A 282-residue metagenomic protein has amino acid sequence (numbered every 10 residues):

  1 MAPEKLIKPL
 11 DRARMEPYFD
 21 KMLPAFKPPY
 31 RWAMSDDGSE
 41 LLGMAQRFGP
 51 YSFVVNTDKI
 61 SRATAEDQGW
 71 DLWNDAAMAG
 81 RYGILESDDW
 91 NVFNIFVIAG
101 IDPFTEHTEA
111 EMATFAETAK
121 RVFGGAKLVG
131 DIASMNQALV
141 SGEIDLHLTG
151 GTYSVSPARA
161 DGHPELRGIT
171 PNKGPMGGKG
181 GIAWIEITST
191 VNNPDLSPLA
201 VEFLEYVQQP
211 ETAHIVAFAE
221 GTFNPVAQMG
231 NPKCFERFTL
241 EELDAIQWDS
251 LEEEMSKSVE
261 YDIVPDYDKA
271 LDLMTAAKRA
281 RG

Functional and structural regions predicted by a protein language model:
M1-A2, W73, A138-V140, T190: Hydrophobic residues within well-ordered alpha-helices
A2-L10, G38-E40, P157-N172, F238: Ligand-binding "clamshell"
I7-F53, R81: A structural signal for short loop-to-beta-strand junctions that line the ligand-binding cleft of periplasmic/secreted
K8-K21, G43-M44, L146, P164-I182 (+1 more regions): Short beta-strand->loop
D37-F48, V55-D58, R62-T64, D75-D89 (+2 more regions): Short beta-strand->loop
R81-I95, P103-P171: Ligand-binding pocket segment of bilobal, Venus flytrap-like solute-binding proteins
E186-E254: Mature extracytoplasmic/periplasmic domains
A245-G282: Conserved C-terminal helix/tail region of periplasmic/extracytoplasmic solute-binding proteins
